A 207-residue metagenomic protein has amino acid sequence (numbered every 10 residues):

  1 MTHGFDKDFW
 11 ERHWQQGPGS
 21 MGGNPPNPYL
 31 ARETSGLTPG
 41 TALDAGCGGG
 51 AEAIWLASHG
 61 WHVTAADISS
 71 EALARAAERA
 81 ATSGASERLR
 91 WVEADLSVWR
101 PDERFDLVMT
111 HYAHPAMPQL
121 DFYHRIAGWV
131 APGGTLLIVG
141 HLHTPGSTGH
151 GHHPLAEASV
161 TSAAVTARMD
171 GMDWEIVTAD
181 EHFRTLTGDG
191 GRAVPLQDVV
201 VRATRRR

Functional and structural regions predicted by a protein language model:
M1-L37: Conserved class I S-adenosyl-L-methionine
G40-G48: Conserved class I S-adenosyl-L-methionine
S69-E71: Conserved SAM/SAH-binding beta-strand->alpha-helix loop
A76-A77: Conserved SAM-binding loop
G84-L96: Conserved SAM-binding strand-loop segment of SAM-dependent methyltransferases
D106-L120: A short SAM/SAH-binding and catalytic strip from SAM-dependent methyltransferases
D121-P132: A short glycine-rich, Lys/Arg-flanked "PGG" loop and its adjoining helix->strand segment in the class I
G133-H141: Conserved beta-strand signature within the Rossmann-like core of class I S-adenosyl-L-methionine
